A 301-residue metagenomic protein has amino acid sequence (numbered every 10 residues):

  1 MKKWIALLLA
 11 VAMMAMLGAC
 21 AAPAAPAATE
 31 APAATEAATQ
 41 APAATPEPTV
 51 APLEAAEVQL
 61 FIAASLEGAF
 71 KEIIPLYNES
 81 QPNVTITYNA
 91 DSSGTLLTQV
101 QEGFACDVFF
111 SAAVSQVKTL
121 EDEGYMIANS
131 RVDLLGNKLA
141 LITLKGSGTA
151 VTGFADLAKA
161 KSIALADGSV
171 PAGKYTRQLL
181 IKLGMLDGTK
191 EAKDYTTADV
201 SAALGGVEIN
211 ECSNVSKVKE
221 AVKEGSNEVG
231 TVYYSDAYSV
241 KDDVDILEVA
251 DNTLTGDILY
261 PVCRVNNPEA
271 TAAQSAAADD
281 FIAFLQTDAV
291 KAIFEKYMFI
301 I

Functional and structural regions predicted by a protein language model:
M1-L9: Positively charged n-region of N-terminal signal peptides that target proteins for export
W4, A21, A28, A33-A34 (+8 more regions): Exported/periplasmic ABC-transporter solute-binding proteins
A15-A19: C-terminal motif of bacterial Sec signal peptides marking the signal peptidase cleavage site
L97: Short acidic/polar micro-motifs at solvent-exposed secondary-structure junctions
G103, D107-A113, V117-E123, I127-D133: Short beta-strand-centered segments that line the small-molecule binding cleft or hinge of alpha/beta clamshell
